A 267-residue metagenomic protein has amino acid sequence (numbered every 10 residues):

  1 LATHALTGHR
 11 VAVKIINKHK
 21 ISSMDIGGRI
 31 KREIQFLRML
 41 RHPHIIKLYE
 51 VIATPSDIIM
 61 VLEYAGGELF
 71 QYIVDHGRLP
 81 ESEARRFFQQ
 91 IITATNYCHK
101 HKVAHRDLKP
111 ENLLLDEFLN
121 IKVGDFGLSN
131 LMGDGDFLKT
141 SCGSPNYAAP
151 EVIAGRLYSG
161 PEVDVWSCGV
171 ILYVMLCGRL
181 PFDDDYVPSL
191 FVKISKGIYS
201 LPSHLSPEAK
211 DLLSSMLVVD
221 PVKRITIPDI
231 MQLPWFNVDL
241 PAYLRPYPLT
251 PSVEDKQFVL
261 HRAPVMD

Functional and structural regions predicted by a protein language model:
L1-Y243: Eukaryotic serine/threonine protein kinase catalytic domain
Y243-D267: Regulatory extensions appended to serine/threonine kinase catalytic cores
